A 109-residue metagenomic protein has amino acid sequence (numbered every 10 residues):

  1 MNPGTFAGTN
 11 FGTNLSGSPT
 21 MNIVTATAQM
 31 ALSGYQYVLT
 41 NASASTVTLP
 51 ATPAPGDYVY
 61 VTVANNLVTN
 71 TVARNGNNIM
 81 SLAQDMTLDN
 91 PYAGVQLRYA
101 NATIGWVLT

Functional and structural regions predicted by a protein language model:
P3, G34-Y35, N90-G94: Tight coil/turn sites that cap or link beta-strands
T5-N75, A102-T109: Exposed extracellular interaction/assembly regions and N-terminal maturation sites
R74-L82: Short edge-strand/loop segments of extracellular domains
L82-L88: Short, aromatic/His-centered strand-loop micro-motif at the edge of beta-sheets
L88-T109: Low-complexity acidic/polar repeat-biased segments
